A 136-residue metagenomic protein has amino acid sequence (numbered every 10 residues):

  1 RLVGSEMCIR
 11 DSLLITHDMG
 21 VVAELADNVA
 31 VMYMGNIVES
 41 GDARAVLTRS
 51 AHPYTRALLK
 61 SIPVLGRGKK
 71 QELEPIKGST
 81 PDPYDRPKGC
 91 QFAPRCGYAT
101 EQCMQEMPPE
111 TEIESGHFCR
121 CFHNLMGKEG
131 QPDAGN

Functional and structural regions predicted by a protein language model:
R1-G4, S115-H117: Extracellular interaction modules
S5-E6, R10-Q71: P-loop NTP-binding/switch modules centered on Walker-like glycine-rich loops
D42-N136: Charged, flexible cofactor/metal-binding loops and thiol motifs
